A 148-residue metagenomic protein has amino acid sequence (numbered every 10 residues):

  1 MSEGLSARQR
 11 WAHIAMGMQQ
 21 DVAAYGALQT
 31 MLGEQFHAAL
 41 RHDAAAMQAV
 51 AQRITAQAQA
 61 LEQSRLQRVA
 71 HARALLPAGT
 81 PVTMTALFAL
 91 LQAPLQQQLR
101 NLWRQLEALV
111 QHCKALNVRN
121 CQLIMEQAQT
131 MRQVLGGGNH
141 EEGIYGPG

Functional and structural regions predicted by a protein language model:
M1-A86: Extended, charge-rich alpha-helical scaffolding segments
M84-G148: Short terminal interaction segments
